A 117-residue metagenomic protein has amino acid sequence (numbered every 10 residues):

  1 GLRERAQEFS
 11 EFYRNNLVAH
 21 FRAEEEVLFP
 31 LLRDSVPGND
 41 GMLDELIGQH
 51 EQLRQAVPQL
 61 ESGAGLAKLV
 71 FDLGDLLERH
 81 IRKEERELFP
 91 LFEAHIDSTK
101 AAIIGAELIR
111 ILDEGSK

Functional and structural regions predicted by a protein language model:
G1-K117: Small-residue-biased structural context
